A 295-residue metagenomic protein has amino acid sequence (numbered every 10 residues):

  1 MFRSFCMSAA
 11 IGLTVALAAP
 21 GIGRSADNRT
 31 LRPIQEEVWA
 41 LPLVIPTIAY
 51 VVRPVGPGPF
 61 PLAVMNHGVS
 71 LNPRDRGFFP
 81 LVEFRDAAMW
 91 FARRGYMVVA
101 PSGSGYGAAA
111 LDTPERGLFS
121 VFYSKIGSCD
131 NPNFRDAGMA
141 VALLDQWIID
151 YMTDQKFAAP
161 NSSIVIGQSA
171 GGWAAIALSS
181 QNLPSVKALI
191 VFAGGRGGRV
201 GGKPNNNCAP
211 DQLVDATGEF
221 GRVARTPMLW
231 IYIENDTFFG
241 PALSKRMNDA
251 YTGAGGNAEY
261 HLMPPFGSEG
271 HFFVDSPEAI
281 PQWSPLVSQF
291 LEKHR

Functional and structural regions predicted by a protein language model:
A26-G58: N-terminal cap/lid segment of alpha/beta-hydrolase-fold proteins
G58-F60, V69-A110, F238-G240: Short substrate-entry loop that stabilizes the transition state in hydrolases
N66, P101-G103, F192, M263: Alpha/beta-hydrolase
N66-G68, Y232: The conserved beta1-alpha1 loop
R116-K156: Alpha/beta-hydrolase active-site loop
L143-L213: Primarily recognizes the serine-hydrolase "nucleophile elbow" in alpha/beta-hydrolase and SGNH/GDSL folds
A188, G194-A254, E259: The feature captures the conserved acid-bearing segment of alpha/beta-hydrolase catalytic domains
A254-R295: C-terminal catalytic histidine-bearing segment of alpha/beta-hydrolase fold enzymes
